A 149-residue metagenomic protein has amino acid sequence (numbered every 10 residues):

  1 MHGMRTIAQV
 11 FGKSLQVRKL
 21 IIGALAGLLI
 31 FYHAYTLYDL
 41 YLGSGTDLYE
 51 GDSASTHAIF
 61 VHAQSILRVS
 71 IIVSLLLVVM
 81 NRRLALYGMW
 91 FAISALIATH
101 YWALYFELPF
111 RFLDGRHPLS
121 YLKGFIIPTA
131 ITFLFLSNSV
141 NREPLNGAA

Functional and structural regions predicted by a protein language model:
H2-A149: Topology signature of small-to-medium multi-pass alpha-helical membrane proteins
